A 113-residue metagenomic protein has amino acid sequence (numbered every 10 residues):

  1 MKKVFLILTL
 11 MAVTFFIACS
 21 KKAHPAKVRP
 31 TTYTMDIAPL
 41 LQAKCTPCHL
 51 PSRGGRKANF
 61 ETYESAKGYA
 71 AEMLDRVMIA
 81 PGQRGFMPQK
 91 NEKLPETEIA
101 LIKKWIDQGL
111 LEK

Functional and structural regions predicted by a protein language model:
M1-C19: Sec-dependent bacterial lipoprotein signal peptides
I17-K113: Aromatic- and Gly/Pro-enriched helix-to-coil junctions and flexible linker segments
